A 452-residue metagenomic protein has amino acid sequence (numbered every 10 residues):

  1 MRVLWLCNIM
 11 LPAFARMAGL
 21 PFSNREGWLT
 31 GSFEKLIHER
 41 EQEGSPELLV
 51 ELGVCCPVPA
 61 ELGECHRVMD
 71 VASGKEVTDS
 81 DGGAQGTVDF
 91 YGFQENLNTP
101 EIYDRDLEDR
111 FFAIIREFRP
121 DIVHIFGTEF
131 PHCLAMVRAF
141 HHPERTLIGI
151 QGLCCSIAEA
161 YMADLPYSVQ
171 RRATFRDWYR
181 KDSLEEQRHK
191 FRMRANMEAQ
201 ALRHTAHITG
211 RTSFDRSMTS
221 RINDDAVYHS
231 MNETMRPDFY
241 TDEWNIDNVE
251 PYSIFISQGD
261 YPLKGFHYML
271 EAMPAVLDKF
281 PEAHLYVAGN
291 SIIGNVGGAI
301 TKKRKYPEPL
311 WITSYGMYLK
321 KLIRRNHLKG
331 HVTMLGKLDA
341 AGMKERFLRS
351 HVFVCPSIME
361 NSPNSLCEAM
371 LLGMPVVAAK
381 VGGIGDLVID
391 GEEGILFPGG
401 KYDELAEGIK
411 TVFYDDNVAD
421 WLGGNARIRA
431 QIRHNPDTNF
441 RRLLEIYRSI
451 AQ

Functional and structural regions predicted by a protein language model:
M1-K75, V88-D89: N-terminal subdomain of nucleotide-sugar transferases
L4, N245-K264, L270-L277, L285-A288: Conserved donor-binding/catalytic core segment of Leloir-type glycosyltransferases
I115, K337, E345-S350: Short alpha-helical donor nucleotide-sugar binding micro-motif in glycosyltransferases
C154, Q170-H207: Membrane-proximal helix-turn-helix segments that form the acceptor-binding/catalytic region of lipid-linked
A299-A341: Nucleotide-activated donor-binding/catalytic signature segment of Leloir-type glycosyltransferases, i.e., the conserved
I358: Aromatic "clamp/platform" in nucleotide-sugar-dependent glycosyltransferases that forms part of the donor/acceptor
P375-A378, V388: Short hydrophobic beta-strand element within catalytic cores of glycosyltransferases and related nucleotide-activated
D390-G391, I395-Y402, T411-D416: Conserved acidic donor-binding segment of nucleotide-sugar-dependent glycosyltransferases
